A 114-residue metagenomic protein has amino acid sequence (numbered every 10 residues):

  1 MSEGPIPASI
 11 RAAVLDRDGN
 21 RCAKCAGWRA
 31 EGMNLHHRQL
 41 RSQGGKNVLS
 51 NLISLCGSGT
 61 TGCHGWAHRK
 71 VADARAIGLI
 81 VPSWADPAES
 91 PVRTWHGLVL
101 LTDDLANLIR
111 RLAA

Functional and structural regions predicted by a protein language model:
M1-R21, K46, V92: Short, charged surface segments at domain edges that flank catalytic/cofactor-binding sites
R17-W28, R41: Short hydrophobic alpha-helical module
A26-E31, L52-A76: Short Cys/His-centered divalent metal-binding micro-motifs
E31-Q39: Short recognition patches in nucleic-acid-associated and regulatory proteins
L35, A67, V92: Short clusters of hydrophobic/aromatic residues that line enzyme substrate/ligand-binding pockets
Q39-L52: Short linker/helix segments within small regulatory modules
L79-A114: Short flanking/linker segments adjacent to small metal-binding domains or redox-active Cys/His motifs
